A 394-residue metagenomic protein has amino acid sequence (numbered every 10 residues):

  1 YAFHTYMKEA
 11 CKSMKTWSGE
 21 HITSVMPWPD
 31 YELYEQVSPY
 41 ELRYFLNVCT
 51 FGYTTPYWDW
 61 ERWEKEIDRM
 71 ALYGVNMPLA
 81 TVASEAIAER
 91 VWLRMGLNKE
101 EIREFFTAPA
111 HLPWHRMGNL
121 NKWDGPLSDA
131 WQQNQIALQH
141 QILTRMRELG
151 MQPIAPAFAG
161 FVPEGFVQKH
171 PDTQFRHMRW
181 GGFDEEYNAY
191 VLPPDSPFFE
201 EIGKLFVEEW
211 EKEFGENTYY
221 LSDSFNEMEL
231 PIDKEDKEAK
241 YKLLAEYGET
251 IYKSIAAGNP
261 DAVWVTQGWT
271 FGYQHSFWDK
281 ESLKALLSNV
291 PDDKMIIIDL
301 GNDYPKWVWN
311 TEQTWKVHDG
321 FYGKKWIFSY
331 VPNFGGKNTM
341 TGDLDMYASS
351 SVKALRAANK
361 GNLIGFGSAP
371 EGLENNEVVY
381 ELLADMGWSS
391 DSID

Functional and structural regions predicted by a protein language model:
Y1-K15: N-terminal accessory beta-strand-rich subdomains and adjacent acidic, glycine-rich linkers that precede catalytic cores
A2, G52-V75: Internal mixed beta-strand/loop scaffold within catalytic domains of large alpha/beta enzymes
A2-F3, R43-Y44, S254: Glycine-centered structural positions embedded in regular secondary structure
M7-A10, E61, S224: Generic alpha-helical secondary structure signal
M14-P29, E35-V37, L46-T50, A71 (+1 more regions): Catalytic-core regions of glycoside hydrolase
E35-E41, K65-E66: Glycan-binding loop/region signatures in secreted carbohydrate-active enzymes
